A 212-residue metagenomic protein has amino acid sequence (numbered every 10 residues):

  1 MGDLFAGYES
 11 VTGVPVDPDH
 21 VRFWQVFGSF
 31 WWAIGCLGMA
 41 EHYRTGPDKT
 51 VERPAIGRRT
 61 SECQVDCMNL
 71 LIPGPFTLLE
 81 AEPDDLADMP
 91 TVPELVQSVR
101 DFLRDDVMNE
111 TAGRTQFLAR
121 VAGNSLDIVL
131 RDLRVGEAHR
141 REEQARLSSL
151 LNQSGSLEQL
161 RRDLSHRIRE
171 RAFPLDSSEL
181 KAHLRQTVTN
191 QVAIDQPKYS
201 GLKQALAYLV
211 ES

Functional and structural regions predicted by a protein language model:
M1, V51-L70, Q144-Q159: Short, mixed-charge aromatic SLiMs
M1-E9: Amphipathic alpha-helical packing segments from all-alpha helical-bundle domains
E9, P15, W31-D85: ATP/Mg2+ or Mg2+-diphosphate-binding catalytic cores that bind nucleotide phosphates or diphosphates via glycine-rich
T12-G13, L151: A broad structural signal for alpha-helix termini and local helix breaks/kinks
P15-F27: All-alpha amphipathic helical-bundle segments outside canonical DNA-binding/catalytic cores that form hydrophobic
H20, G46-E52, N109-Q116: Short, surface-exposed loop/turn segments at secondary-structure junctions
V26-S29, I56-R59, L95, L118: Amphipathic alpha-helix face/heptad-repeat signature
L86-R120, N124, R131-S212: C-terminal amphipathic alpha-helical interaction region
